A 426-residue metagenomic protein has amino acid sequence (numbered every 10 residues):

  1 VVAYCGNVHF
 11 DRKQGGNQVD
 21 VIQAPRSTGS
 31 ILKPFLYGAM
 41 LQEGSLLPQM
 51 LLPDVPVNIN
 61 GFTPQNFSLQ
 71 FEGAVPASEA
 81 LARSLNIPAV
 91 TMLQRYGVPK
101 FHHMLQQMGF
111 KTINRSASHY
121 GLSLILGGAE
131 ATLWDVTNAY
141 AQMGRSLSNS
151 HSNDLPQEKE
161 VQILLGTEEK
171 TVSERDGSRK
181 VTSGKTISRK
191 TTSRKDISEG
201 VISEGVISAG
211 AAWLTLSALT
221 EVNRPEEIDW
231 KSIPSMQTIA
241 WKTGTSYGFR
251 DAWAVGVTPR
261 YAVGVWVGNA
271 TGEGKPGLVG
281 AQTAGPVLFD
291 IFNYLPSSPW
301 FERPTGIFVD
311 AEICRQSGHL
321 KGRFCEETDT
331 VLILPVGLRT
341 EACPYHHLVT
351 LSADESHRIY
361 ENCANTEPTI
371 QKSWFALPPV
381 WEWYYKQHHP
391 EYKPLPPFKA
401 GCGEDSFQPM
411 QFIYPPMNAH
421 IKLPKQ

Functional and structural regions predicted by a protein language model:
V1-Q14, M104-M108, Q162: A short, well-structured edge-of-sheet supersecondary motif
Q18-L52, A80, A139-G144, T215 (+2 more regions): Active-site SXXK
Q18-R26, P64-S68, P76, I87-L93 (+3 more regions): Second-shell loop/turn segments in exported
L46-F101, R145, L165-K180, K195-L214 (+1 more regions): Conserved catalytic neighborhood of penicillin-recognizing serine enzymes
P56, N60, E169-E204, I239-Q426: Soluble, non-transmembrane domains of envelope/secretory-pathway proteins that act on or interact with carbohydrate
Y96-R115: Short, charged, amphipathic alpha-helices and their helix-cap/turn boundaries
F110-S178, G200, G205, T238-G248 (+2 more regions): Active-site-proximal helix/loop microenvironment of the serine DD-peptidase/beta-lactamase transpeptidase fold
L216-G244: Active-site Gly/Thr loop motif
